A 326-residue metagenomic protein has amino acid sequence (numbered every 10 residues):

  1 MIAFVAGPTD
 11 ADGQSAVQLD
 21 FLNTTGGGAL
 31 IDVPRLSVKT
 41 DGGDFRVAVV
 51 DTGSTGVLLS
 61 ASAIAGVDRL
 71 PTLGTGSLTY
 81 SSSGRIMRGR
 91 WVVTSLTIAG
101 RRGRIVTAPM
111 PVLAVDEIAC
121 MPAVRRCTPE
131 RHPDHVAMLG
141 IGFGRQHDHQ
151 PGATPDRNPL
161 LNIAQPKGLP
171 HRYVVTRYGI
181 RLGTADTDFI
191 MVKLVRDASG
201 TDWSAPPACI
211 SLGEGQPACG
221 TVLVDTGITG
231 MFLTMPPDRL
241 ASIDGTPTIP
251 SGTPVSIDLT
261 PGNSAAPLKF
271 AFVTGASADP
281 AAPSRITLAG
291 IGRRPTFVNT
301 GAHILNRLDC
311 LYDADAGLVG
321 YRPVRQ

Functional and structural regions predicted by a protein language model:
I2-Q326: Pepsin/retropepsin-fold aspartyl endopeptidases
